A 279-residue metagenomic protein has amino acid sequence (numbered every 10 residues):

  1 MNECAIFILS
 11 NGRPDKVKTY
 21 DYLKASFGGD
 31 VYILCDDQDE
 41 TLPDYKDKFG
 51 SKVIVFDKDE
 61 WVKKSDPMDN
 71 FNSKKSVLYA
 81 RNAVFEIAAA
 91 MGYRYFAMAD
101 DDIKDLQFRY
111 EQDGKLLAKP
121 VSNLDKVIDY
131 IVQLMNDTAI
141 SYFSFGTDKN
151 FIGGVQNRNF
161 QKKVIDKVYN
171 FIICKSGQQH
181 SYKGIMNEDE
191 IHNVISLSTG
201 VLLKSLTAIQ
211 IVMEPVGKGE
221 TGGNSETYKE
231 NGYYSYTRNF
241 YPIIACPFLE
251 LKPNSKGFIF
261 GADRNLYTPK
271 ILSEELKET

Functional and structural regions predicted by a protein language model:
N2-C4, G12-D15, G184-T279: C-terminal catalytic/acceptor-binding lobe
E3-F7, G28-I33, S51-V53, A139-F143 (+1 more regions): Hydrophobic beta-strand segments of well-ordered beta-sheets in folded domains
I8-V31, C35-K46: Short, well-formed alpha-helical segments that are part of the catalytic scaffolds of diverse glycosyltransferases
R13-P14, D39, D102-K104, D148-F151 (+2 more regions): Short, solvent-exposed loop/turn segments at secondary-structure junctions
V17-Y20, P43-K46, Q107-E111, G153-F160 (+1 more regions): A short acidic (Asp/Glu
D37-A97, K104-K115: Active-site-proximal specificity loops/subdomain of glycosyltransferases
Y95-D100, S141-G146, L203-T207, E250-P253: A structural signal for short, well-ordered beta-strand segments and their strand-loop junctions that often border
L106-E190, I195: Conserved catalytic core of nucleotide-sugar-dependent glycosyltransferases
